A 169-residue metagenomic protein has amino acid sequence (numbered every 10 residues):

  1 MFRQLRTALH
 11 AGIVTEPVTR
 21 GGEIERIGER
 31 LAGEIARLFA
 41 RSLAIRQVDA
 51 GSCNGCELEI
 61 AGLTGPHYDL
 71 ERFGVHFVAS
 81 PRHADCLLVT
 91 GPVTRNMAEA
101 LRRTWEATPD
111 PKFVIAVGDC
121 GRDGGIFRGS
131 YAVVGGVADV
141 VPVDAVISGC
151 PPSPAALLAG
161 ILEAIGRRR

Functional and structural regions predicted by a protein language model:
M1-G51, G62, H67-L70, V78 (+4 more regions): Iron-sulfur (Fe-S) cluster-binding modules
G51, P92-T94, C120-R122, P152: Short glycine-rich anion-binding loops that position phosphate/pyrophosphate groups of nucleotides and phosphorylated
E57-L58, G124-G129, L158-G160: Short acidic, glycine/serine/threonine-rich loops at helix termini
G74-H83: Short acidic low-complexity segments
F77, V89, T94-M97: Metallocofactor- and cofactor-centric catalytic cores in central/energy metabolism, strongly enriched
D85-C86, F113: Structural motif
A100-I115: A short, gly/pro- and small-residue-rich
